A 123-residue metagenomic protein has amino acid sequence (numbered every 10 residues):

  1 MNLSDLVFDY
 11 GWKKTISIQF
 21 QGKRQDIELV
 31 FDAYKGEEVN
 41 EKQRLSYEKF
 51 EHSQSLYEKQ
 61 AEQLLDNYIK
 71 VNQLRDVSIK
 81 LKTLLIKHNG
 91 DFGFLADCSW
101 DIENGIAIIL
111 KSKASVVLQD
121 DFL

Functional and structural regions predicted by a protein language model:
M1-D76: Long, contiguous N-terminal structural blocks used for assembly/anchoring
M1-R24, Q73-I79, T83-L123: Acidic, proline/glycine-rich low-complexity IDRs
